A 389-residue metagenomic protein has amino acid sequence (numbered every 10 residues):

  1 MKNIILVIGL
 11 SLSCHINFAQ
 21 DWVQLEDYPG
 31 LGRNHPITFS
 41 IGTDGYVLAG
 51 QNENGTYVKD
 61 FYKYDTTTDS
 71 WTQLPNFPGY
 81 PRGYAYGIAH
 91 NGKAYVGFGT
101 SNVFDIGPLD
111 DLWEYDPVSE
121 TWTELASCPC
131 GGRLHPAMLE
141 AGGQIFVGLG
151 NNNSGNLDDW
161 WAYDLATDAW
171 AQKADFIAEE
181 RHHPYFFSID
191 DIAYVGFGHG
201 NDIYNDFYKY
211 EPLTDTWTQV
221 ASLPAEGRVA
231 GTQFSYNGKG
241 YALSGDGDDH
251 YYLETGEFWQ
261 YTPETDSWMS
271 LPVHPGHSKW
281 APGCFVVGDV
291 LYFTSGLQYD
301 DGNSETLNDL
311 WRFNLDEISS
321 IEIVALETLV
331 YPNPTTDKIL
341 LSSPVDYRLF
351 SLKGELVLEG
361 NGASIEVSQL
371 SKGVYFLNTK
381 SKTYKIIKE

Functional and structural regions predicted by a protein language model:
M1-D21, F376, T383: Bacterial Sec-dependent N-terminal signal peptides
N3-I4, F18, G92, G238 (+1 more regions): N-terminal cationic leader/targeting segments used for protein routing and processing
G9-H15, D159, I318-S319, G373: Intrinsically disordered, low-complexity boundary segments flanking structured domains
L10, D246, L297, V345 (+1 more regions): A broadly conserved detector of short glycine/acidic/proline-rich loop/turn motifs that flank catalytic sites and bind
A19-I318: Kelch-like beta-propeller repeat domains
E322-E389: C-terminal outer-membrane/trafficking sorting elements
